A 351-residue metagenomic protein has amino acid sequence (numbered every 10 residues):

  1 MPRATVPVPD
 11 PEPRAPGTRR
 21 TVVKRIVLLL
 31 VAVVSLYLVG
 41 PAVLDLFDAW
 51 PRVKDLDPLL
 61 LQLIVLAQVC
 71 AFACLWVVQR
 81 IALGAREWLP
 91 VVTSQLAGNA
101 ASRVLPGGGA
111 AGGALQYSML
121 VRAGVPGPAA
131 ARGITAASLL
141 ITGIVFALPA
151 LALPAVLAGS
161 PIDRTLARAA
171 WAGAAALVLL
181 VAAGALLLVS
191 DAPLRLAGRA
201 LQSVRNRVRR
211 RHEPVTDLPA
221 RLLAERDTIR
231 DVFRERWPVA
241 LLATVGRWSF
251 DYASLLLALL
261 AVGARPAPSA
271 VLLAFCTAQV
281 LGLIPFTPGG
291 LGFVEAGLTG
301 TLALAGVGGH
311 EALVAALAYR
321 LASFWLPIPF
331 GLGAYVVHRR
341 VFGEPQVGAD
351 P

Functional and structural regions predicted by a protein language model:
M1-F47, G98, S102-H212, L291-P351: Transmembrane helix-loop-helix hairpins in multi-pass inner-membrane proteins
R20, A32-V33, L59-I64, A97-S102 (+3 more regions): Short alpha-helical transmembrane interface motifs in multi-pass membrane proteins
F47-R52, L120, R221-F233: A short amphipathic helical element positioned immediately N-terminal to and/or at the very start of a transmembrane
V53-Q62, I162-A175, F233-P238: Juxtamembrane helix-entry segments on the extracytoplasmic side of multipass membrane proteins
A71-Q79, G107-Q116, A147, S254 (+2 more regions): Transmembrane helix boundary and interhelical junction motifs in multipass membrane proteins
C74-A100, L259-A274: Membrane-embedded helical hairpins/re-entrant loop segments and their flanking transmembrane helices within multi-pass
R226-T277, P285: Transmembrane helical segments that form the transport core of multi-pass membrane transport proteins
F275-T287, A322-P327: Transmembrane helix-bundle signature of multi-pass secondary active exporters and lipid flippases
